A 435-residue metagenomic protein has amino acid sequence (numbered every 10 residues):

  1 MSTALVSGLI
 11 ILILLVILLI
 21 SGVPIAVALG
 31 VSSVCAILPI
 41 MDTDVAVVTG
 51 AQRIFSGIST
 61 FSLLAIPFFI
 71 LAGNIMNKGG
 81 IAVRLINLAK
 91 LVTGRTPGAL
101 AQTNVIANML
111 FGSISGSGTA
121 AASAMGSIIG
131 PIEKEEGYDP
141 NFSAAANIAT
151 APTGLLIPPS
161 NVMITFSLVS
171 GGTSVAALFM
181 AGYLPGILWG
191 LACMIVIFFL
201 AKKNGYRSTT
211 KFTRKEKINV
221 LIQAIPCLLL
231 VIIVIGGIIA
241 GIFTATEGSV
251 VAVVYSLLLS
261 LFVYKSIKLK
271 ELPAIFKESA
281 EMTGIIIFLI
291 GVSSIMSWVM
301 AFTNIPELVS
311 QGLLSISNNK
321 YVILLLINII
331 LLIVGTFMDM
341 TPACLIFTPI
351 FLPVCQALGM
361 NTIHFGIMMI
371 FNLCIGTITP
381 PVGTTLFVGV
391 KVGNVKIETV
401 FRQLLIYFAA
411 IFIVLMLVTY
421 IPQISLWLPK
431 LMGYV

Functional and structural regions predicted by a protein language model:
M1-V435: Alpha-helical transmembrane segments of multi-pass membrane transport proteins
